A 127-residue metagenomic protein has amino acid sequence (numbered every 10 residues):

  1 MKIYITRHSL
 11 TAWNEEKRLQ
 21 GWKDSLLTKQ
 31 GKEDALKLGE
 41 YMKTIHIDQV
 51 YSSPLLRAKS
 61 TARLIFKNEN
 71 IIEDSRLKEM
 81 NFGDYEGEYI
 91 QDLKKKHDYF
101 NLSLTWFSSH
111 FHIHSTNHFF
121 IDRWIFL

Functional and structural regions predicted by a protein language model:
M1-Y4, Q49: Extreme N-terminal starter segment of soluble prokaryotic enzymes
I3-H8, D84: Short, positively charged
L10-S60, S109-F120: Loop-to-helix element that buttresses phosphate recognition and phosphoryl-transfer chemistry
W13-E15, M80-Y85, S103-L104: A short acidic, helix-capping loop that chelates divalent metal ions and anchors anionic groups
L36-H97: Phosphate-coordination/substrate-recognition cap region in phosphate-metabolizing enzymes
K95-S115: Short glycine/proline- and acidic residue-enriched helix-loop micro-motifs that form flexible lids or anion-recognition
L127: A glycine-rich beta-strand to alpha-helix segment that forms a phosphate/ribose-binding loop at ligand/cofactor sites
